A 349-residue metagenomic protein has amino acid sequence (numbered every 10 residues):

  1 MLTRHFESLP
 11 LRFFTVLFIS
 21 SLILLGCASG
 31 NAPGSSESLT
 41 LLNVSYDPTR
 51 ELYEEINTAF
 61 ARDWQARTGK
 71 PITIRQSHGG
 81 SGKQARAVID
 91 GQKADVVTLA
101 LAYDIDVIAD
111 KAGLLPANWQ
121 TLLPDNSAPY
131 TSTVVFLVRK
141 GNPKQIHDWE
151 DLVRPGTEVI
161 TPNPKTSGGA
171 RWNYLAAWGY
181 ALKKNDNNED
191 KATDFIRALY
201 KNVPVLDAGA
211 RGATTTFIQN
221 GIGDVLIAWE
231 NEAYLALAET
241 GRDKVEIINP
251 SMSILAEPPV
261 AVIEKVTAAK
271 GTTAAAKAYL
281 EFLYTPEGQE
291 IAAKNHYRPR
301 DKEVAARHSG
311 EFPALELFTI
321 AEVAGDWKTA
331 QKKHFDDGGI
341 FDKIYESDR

Functional and structural regions predicted by a protein language model:
L24-G26: C-terminal motif of bacterial Sec signal peptides marking the signal peptidase cleavage site
A28-N31: Bacterial signal peptide processing site
G34-T166, S309, Y345: N-terminal segment of the mature folded domain
V44-Y46, V138-K140, E158-N185, L199-V203 (+1 more regions): Short beta-strand->loop
A128-S132, T193-Y200, D207-A208, T240-T273 (+1 more regions): Periplasmic-binding protein-like
G141-H147, T166, G179-N187, V266-A274: Short helix-loop capping/hinge motifs at secondary-structure junctions, enriched in acidic/polar residues
K184-S251: Ligand-binding pocket segment of bilobal, Venus flytrap-like solute-binding proteins
T267-R349: Extracellular/periplasmic juxtamembrane helices and adjacent flexible linkers that interface with membrane partners
